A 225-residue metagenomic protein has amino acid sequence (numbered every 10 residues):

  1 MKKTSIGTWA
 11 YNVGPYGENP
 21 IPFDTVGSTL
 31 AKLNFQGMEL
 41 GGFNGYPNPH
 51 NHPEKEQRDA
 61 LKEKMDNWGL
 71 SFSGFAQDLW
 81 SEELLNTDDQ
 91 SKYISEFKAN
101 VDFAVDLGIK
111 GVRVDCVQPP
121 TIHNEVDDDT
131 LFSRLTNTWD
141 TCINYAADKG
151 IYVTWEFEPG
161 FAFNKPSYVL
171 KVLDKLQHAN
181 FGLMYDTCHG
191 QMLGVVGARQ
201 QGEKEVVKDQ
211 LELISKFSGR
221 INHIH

Functional and structural regions predicted by a protein language model:
M1-G111, D140-T141, H178-Y185, K208-E212 (+1 more regions): N-terminal pre-domain/capping segments
P15-E18, H123-D127, V196-V207: Short helix-coil transition/hinge motifs at the ends and kinks of transmembrane helices, capturing the brief
G17-I21, E56, V126, T130 (+1 more regions): Generic recognition of short, well-ordered alpha-helical segments
Y46-P47, S81-E83, P119-T121, G160-F163 (+1 more regions): Short, small-residue-enriched loops and turns at beta-alpha junctions that line or gate enzyme active sites
H50-H52, L85-T87, N124-D127, P166-Y168: Short secondary-structure transition/capping segments
A104-E125, K149-P159, F163: Active-site groove signature of glycoside hydrolases
I122-W139: Active-site cleft segment of glycoside hydrolase catalytic domains centered on the general acid/base Glu
D140-H225: Acidic/histidine-rich catalytic cores of soluble enzymes
